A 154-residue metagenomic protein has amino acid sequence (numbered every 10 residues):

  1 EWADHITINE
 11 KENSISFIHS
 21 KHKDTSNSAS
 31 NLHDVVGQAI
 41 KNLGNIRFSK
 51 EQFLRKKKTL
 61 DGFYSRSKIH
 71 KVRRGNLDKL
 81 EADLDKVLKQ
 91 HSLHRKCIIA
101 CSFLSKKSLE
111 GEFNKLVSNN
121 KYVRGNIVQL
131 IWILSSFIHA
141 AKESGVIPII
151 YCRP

Functional and structural regions predicted by a protein language model:
E1, I8-P154: Mixed-charge (Asp/Glu-Lys/Arg
